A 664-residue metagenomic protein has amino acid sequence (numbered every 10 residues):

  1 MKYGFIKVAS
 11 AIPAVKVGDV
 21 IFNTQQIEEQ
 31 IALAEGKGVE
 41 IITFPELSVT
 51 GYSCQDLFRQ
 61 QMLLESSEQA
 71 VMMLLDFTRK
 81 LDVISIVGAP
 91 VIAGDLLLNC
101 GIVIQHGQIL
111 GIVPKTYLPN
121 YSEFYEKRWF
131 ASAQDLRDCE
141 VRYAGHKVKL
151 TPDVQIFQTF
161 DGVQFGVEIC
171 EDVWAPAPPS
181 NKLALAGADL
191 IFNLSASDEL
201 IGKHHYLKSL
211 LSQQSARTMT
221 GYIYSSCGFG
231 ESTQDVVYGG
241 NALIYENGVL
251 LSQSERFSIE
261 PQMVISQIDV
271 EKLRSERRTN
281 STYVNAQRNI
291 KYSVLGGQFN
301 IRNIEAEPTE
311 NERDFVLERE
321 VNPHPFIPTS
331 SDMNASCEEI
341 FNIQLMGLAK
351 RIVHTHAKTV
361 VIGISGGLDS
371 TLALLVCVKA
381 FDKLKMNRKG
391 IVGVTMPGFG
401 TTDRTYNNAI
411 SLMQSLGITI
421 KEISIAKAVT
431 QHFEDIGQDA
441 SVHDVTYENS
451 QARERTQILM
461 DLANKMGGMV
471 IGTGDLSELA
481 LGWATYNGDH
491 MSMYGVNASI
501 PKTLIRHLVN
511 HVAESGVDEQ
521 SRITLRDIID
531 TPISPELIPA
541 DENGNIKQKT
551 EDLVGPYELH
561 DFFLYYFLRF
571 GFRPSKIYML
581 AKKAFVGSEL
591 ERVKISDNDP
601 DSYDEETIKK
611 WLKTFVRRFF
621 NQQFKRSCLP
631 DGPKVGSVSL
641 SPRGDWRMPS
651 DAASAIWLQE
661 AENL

Functional and structural regions predicted by a protein language model:
M1-V361, K379-R388, I420: Enzyme catalytic cores with a strong preference for nitrogen-chemistry domains
I6-K7, N23, D161, T218-T220 (+4 more regions): ATP/NTP-dependent adenylation/nucleotidyl-transfer catalytic domains that generate, transfer, or process NMP-activated
